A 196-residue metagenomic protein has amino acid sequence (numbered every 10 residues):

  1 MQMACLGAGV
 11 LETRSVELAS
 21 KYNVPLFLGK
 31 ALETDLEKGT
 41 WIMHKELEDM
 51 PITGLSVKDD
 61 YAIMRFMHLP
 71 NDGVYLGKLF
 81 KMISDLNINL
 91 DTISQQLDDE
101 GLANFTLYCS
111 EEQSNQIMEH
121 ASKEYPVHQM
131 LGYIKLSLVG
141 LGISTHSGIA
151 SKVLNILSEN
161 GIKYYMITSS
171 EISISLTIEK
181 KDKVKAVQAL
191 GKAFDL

Functional and structural regions predicted by a protein language model:
M1-S169, S173-L196: C-terminal catalytic "cap/lid" subdomain
